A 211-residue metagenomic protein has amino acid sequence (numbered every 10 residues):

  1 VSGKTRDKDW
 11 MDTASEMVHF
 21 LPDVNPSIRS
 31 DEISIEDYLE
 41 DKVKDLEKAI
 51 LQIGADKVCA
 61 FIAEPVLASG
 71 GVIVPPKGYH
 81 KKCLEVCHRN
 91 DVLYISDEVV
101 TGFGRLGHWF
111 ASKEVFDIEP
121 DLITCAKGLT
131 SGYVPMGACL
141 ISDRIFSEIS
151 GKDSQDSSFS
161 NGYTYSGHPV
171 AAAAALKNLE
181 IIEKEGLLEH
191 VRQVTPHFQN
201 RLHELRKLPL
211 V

Functional and structural regions predicted by a protein language model:
V1-V211: Conserved N-terminal phosphate-binding loop of PLP-dependent enzymes in the Aspartate aminotransferase
